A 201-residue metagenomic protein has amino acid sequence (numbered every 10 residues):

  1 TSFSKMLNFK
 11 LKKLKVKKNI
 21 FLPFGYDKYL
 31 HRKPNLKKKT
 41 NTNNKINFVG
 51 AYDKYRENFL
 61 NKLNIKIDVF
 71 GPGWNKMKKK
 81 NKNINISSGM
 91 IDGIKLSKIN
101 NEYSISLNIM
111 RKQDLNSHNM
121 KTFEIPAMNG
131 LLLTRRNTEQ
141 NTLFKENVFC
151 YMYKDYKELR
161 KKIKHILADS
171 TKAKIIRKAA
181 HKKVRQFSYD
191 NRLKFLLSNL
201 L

Functional and structural regions predicted by a protein language model:
T1-E146, F195: Nucleotide-sugar donor-binding catalytic core of glycosyltransferases
L7, K121, K162, A179-A180: Short, hydrophobic/aromatic alpha-helical segments in well-folded domains
N58-I65, Y153, V184, N199-L201: Alpha-helix C-terminal capping segments
I125, C150, A180: Hydrophobic, well-ordered secondary-structure elements that form the walls of internal hydrophobic environments
C150-Y156, H165-S170: Conserved acidic donor-binding segment of nucleotide-sugar-dependent glycosyltransferases
Y156-L159, I176: Catalytic phosphate/metal-binding cores of nucleic-acid and nucleotide-processing enzymes, i.e., regions that mediate
A168-L200: A charged, aromatic-enriched C-terminal amphipathic alpha-helix characteristic of glycosyltransferases across folds
